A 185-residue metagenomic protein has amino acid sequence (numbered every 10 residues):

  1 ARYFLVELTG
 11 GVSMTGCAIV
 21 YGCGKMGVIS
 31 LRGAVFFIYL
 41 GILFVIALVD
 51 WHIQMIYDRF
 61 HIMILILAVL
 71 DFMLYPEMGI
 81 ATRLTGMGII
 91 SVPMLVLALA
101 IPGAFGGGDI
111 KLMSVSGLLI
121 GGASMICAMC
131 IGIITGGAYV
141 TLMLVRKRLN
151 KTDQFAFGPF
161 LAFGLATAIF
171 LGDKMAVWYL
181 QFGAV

Functional and structural regions predicted by a protein language model:
A1-V185: A membrane-topology feature that recognizes alpha-helical transmembrane segments and their immediate juxtamembrane
